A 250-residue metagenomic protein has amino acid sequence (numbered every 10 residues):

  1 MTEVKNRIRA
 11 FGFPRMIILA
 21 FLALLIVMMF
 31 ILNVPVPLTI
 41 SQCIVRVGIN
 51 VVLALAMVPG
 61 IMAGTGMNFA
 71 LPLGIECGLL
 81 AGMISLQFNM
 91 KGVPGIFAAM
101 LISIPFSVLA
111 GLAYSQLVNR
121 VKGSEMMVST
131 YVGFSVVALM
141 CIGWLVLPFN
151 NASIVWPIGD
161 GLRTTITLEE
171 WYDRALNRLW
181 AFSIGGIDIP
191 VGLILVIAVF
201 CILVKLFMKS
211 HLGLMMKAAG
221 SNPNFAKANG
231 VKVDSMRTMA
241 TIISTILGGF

Functional and structural regions predicted by a protein language model:
M1-L55, G92-P94: Membrane-interfacial amphipathic/re-entrant helices at transmembrane-helix boundaries
M16-L19, P72-L73, F97-P105, M127 (+2 more regions): Hydrophobic alpha-helical transmembrane segments
I17-M29, M57, F134-C141, L193-K205 (+1 more regions): Hydrophobic core segments of alpha-helical transmembrane domains in multi-pass membrane transport and ion-translocation
P37-F88, V108, L112, L117-G123: Single transmembrane alpha-helix segments in multi-pass membrane proteins
A54, V58, E76, S103 (+5 more regions): Small-residue faces within membrane-embedded alpha-helices
M90-V137: Alpha-helical transmembrane segments within multi-pass membrane transporters and channels
V136-K209: Transmembrane helix-bundle core of multi-pass membrane transporters and related energy-transducing complexes
G185-F250: Helix-loop-helix "hairpin" substructures at the membrane interface of multi-pass membrane proteins
